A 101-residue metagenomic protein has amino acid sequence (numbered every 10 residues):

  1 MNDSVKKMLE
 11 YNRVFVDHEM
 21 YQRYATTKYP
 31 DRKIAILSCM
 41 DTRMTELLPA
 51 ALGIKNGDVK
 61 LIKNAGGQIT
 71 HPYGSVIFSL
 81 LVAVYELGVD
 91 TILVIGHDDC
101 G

Functional and structural regions predicted by a protein language model:
M1-T70: Short, conserved "active-site rim" segments that organize catalytic pockets and cofactor/ligand binding
N56-G101: Short HxH-centered metal-ligating active-site micro-motif
